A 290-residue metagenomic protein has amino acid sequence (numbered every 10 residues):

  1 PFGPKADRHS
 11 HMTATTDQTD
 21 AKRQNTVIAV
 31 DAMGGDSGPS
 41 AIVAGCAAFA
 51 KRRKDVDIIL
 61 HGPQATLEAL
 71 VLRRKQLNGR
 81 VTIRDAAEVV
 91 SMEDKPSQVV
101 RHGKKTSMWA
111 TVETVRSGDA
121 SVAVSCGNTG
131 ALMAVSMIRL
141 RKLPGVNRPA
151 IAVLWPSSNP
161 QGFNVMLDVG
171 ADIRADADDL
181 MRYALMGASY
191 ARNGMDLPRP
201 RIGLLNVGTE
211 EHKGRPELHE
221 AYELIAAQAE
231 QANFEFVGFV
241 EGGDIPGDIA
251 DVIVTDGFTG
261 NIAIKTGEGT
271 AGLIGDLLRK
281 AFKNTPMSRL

Functional and structural regions predicted by a protein language model:
P1-H11: Short, Lys/Arg-enriched N-terminal segments with co-localized hydrophobic residues within the first ~10-30 amino acids
T13-T66: N-terminal phosphate-binding or glycine-rich loops at protein starts, especially the Walker A/P-loop of NTPases
I28-S40, V100, A171-M181: Short, glycine-rich nucleotide/cofactor-binding loops
S40-A41, R53, D57-I59, A65 (+2 more regions): Glycine-rich phosphate/diphosphate-binding loop of Rossmann-like nucleotide-binding domains
K75-A120: Phosphate/nucleotide-donor binding subsite
M137-G162, I249-I253, G257-L290: Glycine-rich phosphate/nucleotide-binding loop
R148-R192: Short, glycine-/small-residue-rich phosphate/pyrophosphate-handling segment
